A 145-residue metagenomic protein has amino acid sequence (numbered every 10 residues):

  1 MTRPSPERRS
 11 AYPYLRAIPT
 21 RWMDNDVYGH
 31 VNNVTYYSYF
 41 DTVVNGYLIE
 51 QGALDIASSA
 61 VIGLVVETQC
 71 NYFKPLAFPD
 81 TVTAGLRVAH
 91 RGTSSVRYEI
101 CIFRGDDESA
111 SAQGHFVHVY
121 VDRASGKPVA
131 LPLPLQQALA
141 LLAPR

Functional and structural regions predicted by a protein language model:
T2-E50: Catalytic strand-loop segment that frames the active site of acyl-thioester-processing enzymes
T2-Y14, L76-F78, A89-R145: HotDog/MaoC-like acyl-thioester-processing domains
A17-R21, N71, V117: Generic structural detector for well-ordered beta-strands
D24, H30-N33, V66-E67, K74 (+2 more regions): Generic structural "secondary-structure junction" signal
Y36-Y39, L64, E99: Residue-level recognition of specific faces of alpha-helices
Y47-V96, A110-S111: Hydrophobic beta-strand-centered segment that forms part of the acyl-chain substrate-binding groove
